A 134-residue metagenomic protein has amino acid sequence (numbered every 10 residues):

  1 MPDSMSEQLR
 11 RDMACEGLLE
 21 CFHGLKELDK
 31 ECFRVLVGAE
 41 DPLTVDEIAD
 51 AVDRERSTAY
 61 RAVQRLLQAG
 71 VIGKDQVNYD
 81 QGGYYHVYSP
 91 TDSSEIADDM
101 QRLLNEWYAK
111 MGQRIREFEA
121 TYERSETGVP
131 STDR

Functional and structural regions predicted by a protein language model:
M1-F22: N-terminal leader segment of winged-helix/HTH proteins
G17-D29, T44, Q76-D98: Short, cationic-aromatic polyanion-contact patches
H23, L36-E40: Short helix-capping/hinge SLiMs at alpha-helix to coil transitions
E47-A51, L66: A short acidic, leucine-rich amphipathic alpha-helix
G70: Glycine-centered, phosphate/nucleic-acid-interacting loop/turn motifs that mediate DNA/RNA or nucleotide
E95-R134: Amphipathic alpha-helical dimerization/coiled-coil segments that flank or bridge DNA-binding/regulatory modules
